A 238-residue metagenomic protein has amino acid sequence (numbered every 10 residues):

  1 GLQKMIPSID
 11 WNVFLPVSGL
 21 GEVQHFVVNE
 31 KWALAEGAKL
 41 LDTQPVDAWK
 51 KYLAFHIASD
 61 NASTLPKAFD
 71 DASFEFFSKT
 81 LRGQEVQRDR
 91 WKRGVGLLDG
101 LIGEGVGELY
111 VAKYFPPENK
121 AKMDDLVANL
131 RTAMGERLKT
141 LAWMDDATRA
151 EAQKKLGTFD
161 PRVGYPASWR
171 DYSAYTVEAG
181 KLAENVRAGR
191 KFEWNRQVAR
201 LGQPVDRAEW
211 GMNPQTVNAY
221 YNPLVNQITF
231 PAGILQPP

Functional and structural regions predicted by a protein language model:
G1-D124, N129: Noncatalytic, helix-rich "gating/capping" subdomain that lines the substrate-entry/channel surface of large enzyme
H25, K31, A54, A179-P238: Active-site-adjacent "gating/activation" loops or surface patches in catalytic cores
M123-M134, L138, A152-V163: Short amphipathic alpha-helical coiled-coil/interface segments
M134, T148, A152, N226-F230 (+1 more regions): Extended, hydrophobic alpha-helical segments in both membrane/secreted and soluble proteins
T140, V163-D171: Amphipathic alpha-helical coiled-coil segments
